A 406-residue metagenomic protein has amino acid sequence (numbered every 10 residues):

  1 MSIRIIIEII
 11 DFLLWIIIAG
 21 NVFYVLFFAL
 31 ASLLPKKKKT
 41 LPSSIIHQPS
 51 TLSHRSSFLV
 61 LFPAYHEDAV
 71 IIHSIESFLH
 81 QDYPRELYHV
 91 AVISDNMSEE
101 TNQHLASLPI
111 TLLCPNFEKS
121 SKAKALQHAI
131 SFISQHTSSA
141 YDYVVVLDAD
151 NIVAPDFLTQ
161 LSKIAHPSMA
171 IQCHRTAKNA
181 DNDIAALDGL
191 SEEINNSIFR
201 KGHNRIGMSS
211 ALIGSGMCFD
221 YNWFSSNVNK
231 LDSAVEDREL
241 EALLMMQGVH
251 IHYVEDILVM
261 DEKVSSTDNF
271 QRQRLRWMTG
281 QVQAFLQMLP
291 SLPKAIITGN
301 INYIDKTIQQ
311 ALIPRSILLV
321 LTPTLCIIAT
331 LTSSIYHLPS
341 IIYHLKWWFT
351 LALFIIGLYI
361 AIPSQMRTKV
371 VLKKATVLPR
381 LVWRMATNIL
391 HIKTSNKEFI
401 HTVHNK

Functional and structural regions predicted by a protein language model:
M1-P49, S364, M385: N-terminal membrane-anchoring/stem segments of glycan-assembly enzymes
L30-S32, L312-S395: Membrane-embedded multi-pass helical conduit in multi-pass membrane proteins, especially envelope-biosynthetic
S57-L59, H89, E239: Cell-envelope/extracellular polymer assembly enzymes that use nucleotide-activated donors
E76-L87: Short, acidic, metal-binding catalytic loop of nucleotide-sugar glycosyltransferases
A91-N102, N116-K119, I152: A conserved acidic beta->alpha catalytic loop
E100, L147-I164: Acidic donor-binding/catalytic loop of UDP-sugar-dependent glycosyltransferases, especially processive GT2
C114, K119-I133, L158-D232, L275 (+2 more regions): Long helical/loop segments within the catalytic core of UDP-sugar-dependent glycosyltransferases, especially the large
V144: Short aromatic/hydrophobic "clamp" motif used to bind/position activated sugar donors
